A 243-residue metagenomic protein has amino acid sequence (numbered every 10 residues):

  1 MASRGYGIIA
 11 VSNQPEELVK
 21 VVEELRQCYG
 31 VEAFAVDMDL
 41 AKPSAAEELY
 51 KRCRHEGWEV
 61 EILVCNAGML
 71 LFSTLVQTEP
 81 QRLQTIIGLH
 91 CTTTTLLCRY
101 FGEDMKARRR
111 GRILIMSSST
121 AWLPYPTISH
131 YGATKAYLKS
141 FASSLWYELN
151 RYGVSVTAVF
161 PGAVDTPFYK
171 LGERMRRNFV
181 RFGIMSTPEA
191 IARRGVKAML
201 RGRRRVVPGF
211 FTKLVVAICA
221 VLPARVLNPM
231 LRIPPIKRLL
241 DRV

Functional and structural regions predicted by a protein language model:
G5-K20: Conserved glycine-rich Rossmann-like NAD(P)H-binding loop of the short-chain dehydrogenase/reductase
P15-E16, D37-E48, P80: The beta1-alpha1 cofactor-binding region of Rossmann-like NAD(H)/NADP(H)-dependent oxidoreductases
N66-L71: Conserved NAD(P)H cofactor-binding loop of Rossmann-fold oxidoreductase domains
T74-I87: Substrate-binding pocket helix/loop in short-chain dehydrogenase/reductase
C98, T134: Active-site helix of classical SDR
S118: Residue(s) in the substrate-gating loop at a strand-loop-helix junction that position the organic substrate next
Y147-F211, L239: SDR active-site lid
